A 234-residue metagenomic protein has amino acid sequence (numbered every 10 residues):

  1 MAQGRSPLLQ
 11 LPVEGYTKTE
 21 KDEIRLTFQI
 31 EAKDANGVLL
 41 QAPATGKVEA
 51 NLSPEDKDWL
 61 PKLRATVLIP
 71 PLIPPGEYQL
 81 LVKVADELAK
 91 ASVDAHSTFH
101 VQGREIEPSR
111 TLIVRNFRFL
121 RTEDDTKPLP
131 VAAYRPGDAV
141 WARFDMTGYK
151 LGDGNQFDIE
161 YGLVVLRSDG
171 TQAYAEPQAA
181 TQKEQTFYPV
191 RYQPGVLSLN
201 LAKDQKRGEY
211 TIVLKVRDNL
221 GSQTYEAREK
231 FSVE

Functional and structural regions predicted by a protein language model:
M1-E234: Intrinsically disordered, low-complexity terminal regions enriched in Ser/Thr/Pro/Gly and charged residues
